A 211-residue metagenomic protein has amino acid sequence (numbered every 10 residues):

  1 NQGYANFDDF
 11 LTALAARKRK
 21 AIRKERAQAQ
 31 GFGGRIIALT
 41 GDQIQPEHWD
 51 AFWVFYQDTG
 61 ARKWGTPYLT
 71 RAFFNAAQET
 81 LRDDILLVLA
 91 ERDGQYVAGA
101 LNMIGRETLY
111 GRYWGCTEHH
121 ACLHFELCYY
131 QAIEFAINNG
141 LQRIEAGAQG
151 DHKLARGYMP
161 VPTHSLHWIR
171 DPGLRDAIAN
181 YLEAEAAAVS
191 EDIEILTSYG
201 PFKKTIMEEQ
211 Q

Functional and structural regions predicted by a protein language model:
N1-C122, W168, E183, G200-Q211: A conserved beta-strand-loop-helix scaffold within acyl/acetyltransferase catalytic domains
K20-I22, F74-A76, Q95, Y130-A132 (+3 more regions): Residue-level detector of functional hotspots within protein domains
R106-P172, A179: Acyl-donor binding region in acyl/amide transferases
A184-L196: Short Fe-S-cluster ligation motifs
